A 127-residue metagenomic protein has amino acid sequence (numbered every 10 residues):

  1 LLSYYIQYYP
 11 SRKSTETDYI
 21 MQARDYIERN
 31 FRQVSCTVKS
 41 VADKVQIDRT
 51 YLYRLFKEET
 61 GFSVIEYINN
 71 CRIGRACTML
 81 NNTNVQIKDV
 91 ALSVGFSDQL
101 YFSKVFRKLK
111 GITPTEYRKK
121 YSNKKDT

Functional and structural regions predicted by a protein language model:
L1-Y4, Q22, Y26, K44 (+3 more regions): Solvent-exposed, charged/polar functional surfaces in cytosolic regulatory/catalytic domains
L2-Y9, I27, F56, L80: Hydrophobic recognition helices of helix-based DNA-binding modules
Y5, Y9, N30-V34, Y121: A general structural signal marking secondary-structure boundaries and capping sites
Q7-D18: Intrinsic-disorder/low-complexity linker and hinge segments
E16-E66, T83-S93: DNA-binding recognition helix and immediately preceding turn/loop of helix-turn-helix/winged-helix domains
E58-S103, K119-T127: Terminal helix-turn-helix DNA-binding modules in bacterial transcription factors
